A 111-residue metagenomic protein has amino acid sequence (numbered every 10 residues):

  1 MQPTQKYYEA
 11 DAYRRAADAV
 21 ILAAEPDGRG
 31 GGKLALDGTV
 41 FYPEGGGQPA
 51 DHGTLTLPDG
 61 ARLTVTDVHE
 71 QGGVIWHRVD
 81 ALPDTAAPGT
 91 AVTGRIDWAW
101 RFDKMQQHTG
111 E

Functional and structural regions predicted by a protein language model:
M1-E111: A glycine- and charged-residue-rich anion-binding loop/surface
